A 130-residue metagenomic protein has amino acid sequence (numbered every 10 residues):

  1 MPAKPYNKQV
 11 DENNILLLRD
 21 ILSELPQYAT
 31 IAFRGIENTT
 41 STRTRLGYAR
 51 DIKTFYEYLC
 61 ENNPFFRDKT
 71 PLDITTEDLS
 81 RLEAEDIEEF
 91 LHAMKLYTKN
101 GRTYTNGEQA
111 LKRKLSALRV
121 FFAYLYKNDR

Functional and structural regions predicted by a protein language model:
M1-T40, L46: N-terminal DNA-binding module of tyrosine recombinases/phage integrases
A29-R43, K53-R130: N-terminal core-binding DNA-recognition domain of tyrosine recombinases/integrases
